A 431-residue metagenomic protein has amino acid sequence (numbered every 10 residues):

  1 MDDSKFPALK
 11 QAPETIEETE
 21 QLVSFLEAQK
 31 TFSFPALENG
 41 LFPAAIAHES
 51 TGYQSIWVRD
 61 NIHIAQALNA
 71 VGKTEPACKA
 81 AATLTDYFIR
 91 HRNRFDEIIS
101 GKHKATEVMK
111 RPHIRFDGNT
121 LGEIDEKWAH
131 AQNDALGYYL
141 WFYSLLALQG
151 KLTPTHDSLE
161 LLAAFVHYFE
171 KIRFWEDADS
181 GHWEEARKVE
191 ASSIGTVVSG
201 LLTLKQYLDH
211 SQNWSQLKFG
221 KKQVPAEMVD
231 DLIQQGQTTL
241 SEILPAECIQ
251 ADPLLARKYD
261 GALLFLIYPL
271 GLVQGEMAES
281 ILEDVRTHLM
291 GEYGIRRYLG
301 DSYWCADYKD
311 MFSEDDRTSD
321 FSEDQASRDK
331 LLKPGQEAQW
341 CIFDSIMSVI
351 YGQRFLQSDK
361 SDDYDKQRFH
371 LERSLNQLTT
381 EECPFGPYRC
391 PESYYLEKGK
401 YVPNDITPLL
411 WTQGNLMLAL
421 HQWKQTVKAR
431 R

Functional and structural regions predicted by a protein language model:
M1-R431: Acidic, mature catalytic/reactive cores of soluble proteins
